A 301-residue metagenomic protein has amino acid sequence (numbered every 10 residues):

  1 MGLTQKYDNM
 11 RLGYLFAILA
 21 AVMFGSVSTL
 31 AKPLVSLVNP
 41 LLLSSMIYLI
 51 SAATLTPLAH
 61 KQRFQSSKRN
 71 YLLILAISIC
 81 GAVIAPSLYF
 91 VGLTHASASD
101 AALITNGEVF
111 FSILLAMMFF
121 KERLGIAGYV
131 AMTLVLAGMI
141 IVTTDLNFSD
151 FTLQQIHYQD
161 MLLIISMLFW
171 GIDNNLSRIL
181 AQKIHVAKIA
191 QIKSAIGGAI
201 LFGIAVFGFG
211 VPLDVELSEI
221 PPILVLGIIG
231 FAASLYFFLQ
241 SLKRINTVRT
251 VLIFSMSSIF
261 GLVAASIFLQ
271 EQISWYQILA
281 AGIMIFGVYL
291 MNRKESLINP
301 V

Functional and structural regions predicted by a protein language model:
M1-L42, I47, T152-I179, V301: Glycine-/small-residue-enriched transmembrane alpha-helix faces in small-molecule transporters and effluxers
G2-T4, V22, S26-P33, L37 (+5 more regions): Membrane-interface helix-cap regions at the ends of transmembrane helices in multi-pass membrane proteins
L19-A21, S44-M46, P86, D100-G107 (+2 more regions): Helix-helix packing/entry segments at the starts of transmembrane helices
M23-S28, T56-T105, I141, G227-I245: Specific transmembrane alpha-helical segments of multi-pass solute transporters/efflux pumps, especially DMT/EamA
S36-I84, F111, F169-D173, A190-F209 (+2 more regions): Transmembrane alpha-helices of multi-pass small-molecule transport proteins
L42-A53, F90-R123, A127-G128, S166 (+1 more regions): Specific alpha-helical transmembrane segments that line the substrate/conduction pathway and gating interfaces
L55, L75, L115, A127-L146 (+3 more regions): Hydrophobic transmembrane alpha-helices of multi-pass small-molecule transport proteins
R69-I77, L124-L136, I184-K193, N246: Cytoplasmic-side transmembrane-helix entry/capping segments in multi-pass membrane proteins
